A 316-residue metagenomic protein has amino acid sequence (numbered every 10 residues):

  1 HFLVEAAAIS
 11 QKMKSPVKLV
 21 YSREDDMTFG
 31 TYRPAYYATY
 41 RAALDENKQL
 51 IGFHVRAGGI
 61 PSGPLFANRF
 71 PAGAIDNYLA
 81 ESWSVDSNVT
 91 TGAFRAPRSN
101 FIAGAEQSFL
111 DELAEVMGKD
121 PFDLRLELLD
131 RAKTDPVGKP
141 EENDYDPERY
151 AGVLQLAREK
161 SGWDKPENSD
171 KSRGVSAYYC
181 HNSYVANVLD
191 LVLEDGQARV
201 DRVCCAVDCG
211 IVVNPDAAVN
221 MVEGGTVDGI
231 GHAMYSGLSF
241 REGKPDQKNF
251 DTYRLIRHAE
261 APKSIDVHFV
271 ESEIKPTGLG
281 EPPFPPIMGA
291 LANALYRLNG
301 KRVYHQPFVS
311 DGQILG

Functional and structural regions predicted by a protein language model:
H1-G316: Cofactor-binding beta-sheet edge motifs in enzyme active sites
